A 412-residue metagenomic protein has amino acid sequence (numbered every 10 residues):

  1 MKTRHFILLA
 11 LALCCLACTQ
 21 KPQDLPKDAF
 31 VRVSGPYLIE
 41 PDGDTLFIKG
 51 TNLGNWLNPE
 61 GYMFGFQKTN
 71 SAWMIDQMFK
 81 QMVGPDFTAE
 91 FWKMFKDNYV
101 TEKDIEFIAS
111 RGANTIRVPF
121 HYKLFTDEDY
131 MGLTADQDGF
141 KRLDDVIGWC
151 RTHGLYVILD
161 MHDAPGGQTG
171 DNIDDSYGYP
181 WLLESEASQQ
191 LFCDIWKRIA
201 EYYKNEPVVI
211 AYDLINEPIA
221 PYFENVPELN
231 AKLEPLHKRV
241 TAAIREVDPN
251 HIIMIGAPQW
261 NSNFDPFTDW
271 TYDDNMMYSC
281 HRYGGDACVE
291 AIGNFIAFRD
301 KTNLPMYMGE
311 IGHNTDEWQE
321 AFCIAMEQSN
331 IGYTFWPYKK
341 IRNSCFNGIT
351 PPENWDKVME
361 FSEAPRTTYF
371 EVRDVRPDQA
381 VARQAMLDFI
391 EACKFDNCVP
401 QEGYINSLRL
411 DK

Functional and structural regions predicted by a protein language model:
K2-L9: Sec-dependent signal peptide recognition, specifically the positively charged N-region followed immediately by
T3, P41, C323-E327: A general structural signal for short secondary-structure junctions and capping/turn motifs
L8, K103-F107, A291-N294: Well-ordered alpha-helical segments embedded in enzymatic catalytic cores
C14-A17: C-terminal motif of bacterial Sec signal peptides marking the signal peptidase cleavage site
T19-Q23: Bacterial lipoprotein signal-peptidase II cleavage site
P26-I48, N52-I252, A257-P266: Active-site mouth of glycoside hydrolases
D28-V31, Q190-K340, C345-S362: Extracellular glycoside hydrolase catalytic/binding regions
W318-K412: Aromatic-rich peripheral "rim/lid" segments of glycoside hydrolase catalytic domains that contact and position glycan
